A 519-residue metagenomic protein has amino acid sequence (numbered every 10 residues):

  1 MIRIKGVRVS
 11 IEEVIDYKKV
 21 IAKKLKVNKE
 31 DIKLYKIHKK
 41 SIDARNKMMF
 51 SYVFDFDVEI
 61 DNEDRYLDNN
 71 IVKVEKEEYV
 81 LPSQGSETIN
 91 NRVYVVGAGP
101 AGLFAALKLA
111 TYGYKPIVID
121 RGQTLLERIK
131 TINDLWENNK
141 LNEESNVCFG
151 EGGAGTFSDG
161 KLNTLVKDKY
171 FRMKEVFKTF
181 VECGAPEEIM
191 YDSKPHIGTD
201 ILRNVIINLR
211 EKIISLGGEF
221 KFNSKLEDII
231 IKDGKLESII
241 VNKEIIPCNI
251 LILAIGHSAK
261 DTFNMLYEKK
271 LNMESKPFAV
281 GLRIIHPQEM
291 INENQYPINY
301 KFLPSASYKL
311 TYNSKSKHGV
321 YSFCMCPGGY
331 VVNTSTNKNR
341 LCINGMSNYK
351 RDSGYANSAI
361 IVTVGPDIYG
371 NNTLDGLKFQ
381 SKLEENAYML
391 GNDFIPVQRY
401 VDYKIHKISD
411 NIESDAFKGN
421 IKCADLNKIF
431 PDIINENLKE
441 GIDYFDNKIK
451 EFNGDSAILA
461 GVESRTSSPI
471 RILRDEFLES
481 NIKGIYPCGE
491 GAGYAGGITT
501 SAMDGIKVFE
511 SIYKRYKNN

Functional and structural regions predicted by a protein language model:
I2-F50, F54-F157, K161-N519: Residues forming the flavin
